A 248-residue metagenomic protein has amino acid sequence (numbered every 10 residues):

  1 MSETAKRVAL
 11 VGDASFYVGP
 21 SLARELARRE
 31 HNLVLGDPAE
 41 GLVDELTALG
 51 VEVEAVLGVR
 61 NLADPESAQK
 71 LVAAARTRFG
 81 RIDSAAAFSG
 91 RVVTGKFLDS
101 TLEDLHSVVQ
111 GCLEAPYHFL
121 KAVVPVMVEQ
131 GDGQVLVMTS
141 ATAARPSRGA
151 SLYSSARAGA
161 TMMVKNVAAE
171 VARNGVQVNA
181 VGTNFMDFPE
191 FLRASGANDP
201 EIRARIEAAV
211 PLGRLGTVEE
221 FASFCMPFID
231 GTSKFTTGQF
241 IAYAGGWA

Functional and structural regions predicted by a protein language model:
S2-V34: Canonical Rossmann dinucleotide-binding motif of NAD(H)/NADP(H)-dependent dehydrogenases/reductases, specifically
K96-V109, I202, I206: Substrate-binding pocket helix/loop in short-chain dehydrogenase/reductase
P125, A169-E170, K234: Alpha-helical segment proximal to the catalytic Tyr-Lys
L136-G159, V164-K165, A169-A172, F185: Catalytic loop of short-chain dehydrogenase/reductase
A172, Q177, T236-G238: Short, small/polar-rich loop/turn modules that mediate ligand/substrate recognition or access, typified
R173, F185-A209: A glycine/serine/threonine-rich, flexible loop-to-helix segment that serves as the NAD(P) cofactor-binding "lid"
M226, S233, T237-A248: Short C-terminal tail/terminal secondary-structure segment of NAD(P)H-dependent dehydrogenase/reductase domains
